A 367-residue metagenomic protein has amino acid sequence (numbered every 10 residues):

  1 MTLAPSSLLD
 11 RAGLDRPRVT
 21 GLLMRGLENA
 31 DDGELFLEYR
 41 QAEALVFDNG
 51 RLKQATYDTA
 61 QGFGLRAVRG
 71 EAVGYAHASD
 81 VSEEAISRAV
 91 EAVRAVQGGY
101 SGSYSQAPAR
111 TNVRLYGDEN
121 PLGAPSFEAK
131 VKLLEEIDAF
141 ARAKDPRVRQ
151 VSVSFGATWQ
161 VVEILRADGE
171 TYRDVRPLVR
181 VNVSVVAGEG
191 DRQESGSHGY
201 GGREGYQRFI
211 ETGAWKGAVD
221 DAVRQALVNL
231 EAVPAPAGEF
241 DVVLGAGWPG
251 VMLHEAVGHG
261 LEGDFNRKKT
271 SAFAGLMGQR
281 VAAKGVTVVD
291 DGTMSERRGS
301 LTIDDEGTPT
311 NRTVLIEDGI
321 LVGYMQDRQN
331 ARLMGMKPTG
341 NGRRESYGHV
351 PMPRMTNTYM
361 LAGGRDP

Functional and structural regions predicted by a protein language model:
M1-P367: N-terminal small-residue-enriched
